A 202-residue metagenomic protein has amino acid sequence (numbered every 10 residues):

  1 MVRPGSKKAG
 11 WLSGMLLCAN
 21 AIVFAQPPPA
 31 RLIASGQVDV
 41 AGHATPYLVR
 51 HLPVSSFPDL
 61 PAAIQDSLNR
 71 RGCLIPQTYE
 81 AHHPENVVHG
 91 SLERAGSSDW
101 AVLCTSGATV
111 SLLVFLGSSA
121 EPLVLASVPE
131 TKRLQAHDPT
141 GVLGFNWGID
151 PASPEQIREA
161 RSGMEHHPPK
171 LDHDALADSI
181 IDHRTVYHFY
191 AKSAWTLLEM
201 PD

Functional and structural regions predicted by a protein language model:
M1-K7: N-terminal secretory signal peptides that target proteins for export/translocation
S13-A21: Bacterial N-terminal signal peptides
C18, A25-S55, P129-D202: Acidic, small-residue rich beta-repeat scaffolds with periodic aromatic anchors
L52-A81: Short, non-transmembrane alpha-helical segments in secretory-pathway proteins
V87-A95: Acidic, divalent-cation-chelating loop motifs in proteins
R94-C104, H173-L176: Acidic/hydrophobic-patterned starts of short beta strands in beta-sheet-rich repeat architectures
A108-V114, V186-Y187: Structural motif
V114-E130: Extracellular C-terminal loop/segment signatures of secreted glycoproteins
